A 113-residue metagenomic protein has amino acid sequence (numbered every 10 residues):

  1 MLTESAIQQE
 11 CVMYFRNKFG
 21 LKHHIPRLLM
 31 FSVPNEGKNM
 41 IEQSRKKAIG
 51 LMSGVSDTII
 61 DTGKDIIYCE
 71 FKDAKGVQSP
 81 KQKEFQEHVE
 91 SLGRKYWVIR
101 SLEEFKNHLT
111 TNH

Functional and structural regions predicted by a protein language model:
M1-H113: Catalytic phosphate/metal-binding cores of nucleic-acid and nucleotide-processing enzymes, i.e., regions that mediate
